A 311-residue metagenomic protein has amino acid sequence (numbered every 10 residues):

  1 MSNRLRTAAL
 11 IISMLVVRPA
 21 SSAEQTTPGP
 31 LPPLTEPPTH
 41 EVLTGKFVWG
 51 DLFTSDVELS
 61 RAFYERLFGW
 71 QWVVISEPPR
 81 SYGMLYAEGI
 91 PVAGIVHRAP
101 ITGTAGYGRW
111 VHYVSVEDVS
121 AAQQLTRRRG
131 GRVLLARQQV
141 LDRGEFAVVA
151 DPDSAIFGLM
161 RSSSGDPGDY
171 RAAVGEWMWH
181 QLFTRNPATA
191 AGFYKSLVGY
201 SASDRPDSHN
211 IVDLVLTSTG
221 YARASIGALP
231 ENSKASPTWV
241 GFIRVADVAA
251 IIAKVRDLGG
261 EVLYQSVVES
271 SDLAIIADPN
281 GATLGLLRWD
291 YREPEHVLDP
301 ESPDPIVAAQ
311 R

Functional and structural regions predicted by a protein language model:
M1-A9: Bacterial N-terminal signal peptides that target proteins for export
A8-R18: Bacterial N-terminal signal peptides
A23-V42, R127-M178, L182, D204-T219 (+3 more regions): Vicinal oxygen chelate
L34, S76-R161, Y170: Active-site-adjacent scaffolding segments
L34-A62: N-terminal targeting signals for Sec/Tat export/insertion, comprising classic cleavable signal peptides
G45-S55, G83-L85, I101-L125, E145-A150 (+3 more regions): Vicinal oxygen chelate
D51-I90, R128, L134-G144, V148 (+3 more regions): Core segments of cupin and vicinal oxygen chelate
S60, W70-W72, P91-A93, G103 (+10 more regions): Short loop/beta submotifs within extracellular cysteine-rich repeat domains
